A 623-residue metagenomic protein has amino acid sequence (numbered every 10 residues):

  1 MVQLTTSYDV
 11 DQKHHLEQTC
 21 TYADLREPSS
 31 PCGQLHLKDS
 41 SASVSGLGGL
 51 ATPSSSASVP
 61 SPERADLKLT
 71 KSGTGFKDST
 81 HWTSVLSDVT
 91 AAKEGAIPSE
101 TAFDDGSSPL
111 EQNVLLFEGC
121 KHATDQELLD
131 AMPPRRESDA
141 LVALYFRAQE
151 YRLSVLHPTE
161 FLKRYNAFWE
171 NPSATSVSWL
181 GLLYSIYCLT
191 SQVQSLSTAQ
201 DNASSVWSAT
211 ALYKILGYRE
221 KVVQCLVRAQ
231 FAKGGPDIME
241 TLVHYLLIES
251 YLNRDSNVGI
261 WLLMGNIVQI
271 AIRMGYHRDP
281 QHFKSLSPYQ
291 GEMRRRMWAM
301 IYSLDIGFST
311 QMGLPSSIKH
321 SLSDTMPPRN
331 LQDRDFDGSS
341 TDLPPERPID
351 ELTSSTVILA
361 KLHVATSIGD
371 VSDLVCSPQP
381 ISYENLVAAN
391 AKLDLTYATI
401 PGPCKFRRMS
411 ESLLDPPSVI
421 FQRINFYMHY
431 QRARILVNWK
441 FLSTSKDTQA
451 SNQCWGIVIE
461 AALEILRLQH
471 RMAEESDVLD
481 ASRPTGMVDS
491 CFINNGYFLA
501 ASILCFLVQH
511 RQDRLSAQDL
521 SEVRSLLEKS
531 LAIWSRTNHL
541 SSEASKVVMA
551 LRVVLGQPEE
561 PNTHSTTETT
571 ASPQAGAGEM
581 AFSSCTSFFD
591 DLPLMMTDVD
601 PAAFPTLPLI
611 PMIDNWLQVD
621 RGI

Functional and structural regions predicted by a protein language model:
M1-R152, S173-L182, Y187, T198 (+5 more regions): Intrinsic, low-complexity transcriptional activation domains
T21-A23, S30, V59-S61, K77-D78 (+10 more regions): Fungal transcription factor middle regulatory core
A23-V44, V547-A571: Intrinsically disordered, low-complexity regulatory segments enriched in Ser/Pro/Gln/Gly
D66-T83, A92, I381, D489 (+2 more regions): Intrinsically disordered, low-complexity transcriptional activation domains
G119-D237, V243-S256, F283-Y289, P345-L352 (+6 more regions): C-terminal transcriptional activation/regulatory domains of eukaryotic transcription factors
D139-F146, L183-Y187, L212-L226, L242-L246 (+14 more regions): Hydrophobic core segments within long, regular secondary-structure runs in both alpha- and beta-rich folds
Y184-D201, V243-D255, R273-H277, L304-L314 (+7 more regions): Extended, well-ordered alpha-helical segments in internal regulatory regions
D279-S285, I318, E475-R483, L515-Q518 (+1 more regions): Short, glycine/acidic-rich hinge or "gate" loops at secondary-structure transitions that mediate conformational
